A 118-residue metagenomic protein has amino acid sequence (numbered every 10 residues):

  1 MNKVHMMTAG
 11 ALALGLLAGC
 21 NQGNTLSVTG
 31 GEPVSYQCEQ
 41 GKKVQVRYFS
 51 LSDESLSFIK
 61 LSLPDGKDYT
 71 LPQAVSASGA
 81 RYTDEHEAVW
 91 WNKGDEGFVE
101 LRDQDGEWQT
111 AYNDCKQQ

Functional and structural regions predicted by a protein language model:
M1-A9: Bacterial N-terminal signal peptides that target proteins for export
L16-G19: C-terminal motif of bacterial Sec signal peptides marking the signal peptidase cleavage site
N21-G23: Bacterial signal peptide processing site
G30-V44, Y82: Tryptophan-anchored aromatic micro-motifs
V34, L56-L61, A80, E96-Q104: Short polybasic amphipathic segments
V44-S50, E87-K93: Broad, structure-driven detector of short, well-ordered beta-strand segments within folded domains
Q45-R81: Mature extracytoplasmic domains of secretory-pathway proteins
K93-Q118: C-terminal partner/receptor-binding element of secreted or periplasmic proteins
